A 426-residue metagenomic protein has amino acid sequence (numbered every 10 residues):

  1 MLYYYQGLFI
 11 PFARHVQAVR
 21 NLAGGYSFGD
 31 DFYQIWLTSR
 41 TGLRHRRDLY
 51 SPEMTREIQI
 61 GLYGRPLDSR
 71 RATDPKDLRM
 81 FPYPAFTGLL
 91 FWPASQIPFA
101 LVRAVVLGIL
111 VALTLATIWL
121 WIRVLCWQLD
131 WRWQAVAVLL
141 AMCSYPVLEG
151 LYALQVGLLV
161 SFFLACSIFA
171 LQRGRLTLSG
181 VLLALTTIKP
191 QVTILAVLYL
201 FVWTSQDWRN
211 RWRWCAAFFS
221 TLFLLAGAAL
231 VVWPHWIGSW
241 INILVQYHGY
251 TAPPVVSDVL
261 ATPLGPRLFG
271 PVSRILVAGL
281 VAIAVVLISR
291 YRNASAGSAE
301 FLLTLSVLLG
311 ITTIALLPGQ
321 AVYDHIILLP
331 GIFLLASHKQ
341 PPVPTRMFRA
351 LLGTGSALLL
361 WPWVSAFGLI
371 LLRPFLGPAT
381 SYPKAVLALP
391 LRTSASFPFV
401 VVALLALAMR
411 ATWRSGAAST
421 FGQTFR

Functional and structural regions predicted by a protein language model:
M1-A170, L176-T177, L200-H325, L329 (+2 more regions): Primarily membrane-embedded glycan-assembly and transfer machineries that use lipid-linked glycans
C166-S167, T187, K339: Glycine-rich loops and low-complexity Gly/Arg-rich segments that provide flexible linkers or classic glycine-based
T177-T204: Voltage-sensor/pore transmembrane module of 6-TM cation channels
A184-T187, F219, S356: Transmembrane helix-bundle signature of multi-pass membrane transporters/permeases
I188-V192, S220-A228, W361: Membrane-embedded alpha-helical segments of transport systems, primarily multispan ion/solute transporters
I332: Claisen-condensing/thiolase-fold acyl-transfer catalytic domains that form or cleave C-C bonds in fatty acid
A336-R426: Aromatic-enriched
